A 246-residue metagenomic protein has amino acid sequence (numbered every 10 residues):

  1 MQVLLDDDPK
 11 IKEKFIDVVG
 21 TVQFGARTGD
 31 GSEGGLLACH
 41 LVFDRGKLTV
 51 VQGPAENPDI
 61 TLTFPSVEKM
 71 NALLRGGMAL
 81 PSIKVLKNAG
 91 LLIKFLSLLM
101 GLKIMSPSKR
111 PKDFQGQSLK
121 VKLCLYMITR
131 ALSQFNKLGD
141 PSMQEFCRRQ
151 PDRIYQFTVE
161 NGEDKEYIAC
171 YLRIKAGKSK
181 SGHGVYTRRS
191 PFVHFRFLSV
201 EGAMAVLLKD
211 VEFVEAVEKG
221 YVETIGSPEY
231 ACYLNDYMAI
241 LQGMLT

Functional and structural regions predicted by a protein language model:
M1-T246: Feature captures hydrophobic
